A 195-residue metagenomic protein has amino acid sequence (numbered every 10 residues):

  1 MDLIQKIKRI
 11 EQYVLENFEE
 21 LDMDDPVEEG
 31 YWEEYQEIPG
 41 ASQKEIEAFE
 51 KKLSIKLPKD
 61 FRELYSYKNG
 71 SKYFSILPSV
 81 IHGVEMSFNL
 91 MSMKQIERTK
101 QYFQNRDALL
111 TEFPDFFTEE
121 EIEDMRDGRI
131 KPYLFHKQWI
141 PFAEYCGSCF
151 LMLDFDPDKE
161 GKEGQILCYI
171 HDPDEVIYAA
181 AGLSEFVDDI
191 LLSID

Functional and structural regions predicted by a protein language model:
M1, F88, L153-P157, P173 (+1 more regions): Intrinsic-disorder/low-complexity regions
M1-E144: A surface-exposed partner-binding patch
S66, G147, L191: Residue-level marker of positions within ordered structural domains that often coincide with functionally constrained
L134, Y145, E175-A179: Short amphipathic alpha-helical interaction segments
F142-A143, F155-D156, A181-L183: Catalytic-core loop-and-flanking beta/alpha module that positions acidic residues for ribose/phosphate chemistry
C149-K162, L167-I170: Low-complexity, glycine/alanine/valine/leucine- and proline-rich hydrophobic stretches
Y169-L191: A recognition module on extended beta-rich or small alphabeta surfaces enriched in W/G with H and D/E
